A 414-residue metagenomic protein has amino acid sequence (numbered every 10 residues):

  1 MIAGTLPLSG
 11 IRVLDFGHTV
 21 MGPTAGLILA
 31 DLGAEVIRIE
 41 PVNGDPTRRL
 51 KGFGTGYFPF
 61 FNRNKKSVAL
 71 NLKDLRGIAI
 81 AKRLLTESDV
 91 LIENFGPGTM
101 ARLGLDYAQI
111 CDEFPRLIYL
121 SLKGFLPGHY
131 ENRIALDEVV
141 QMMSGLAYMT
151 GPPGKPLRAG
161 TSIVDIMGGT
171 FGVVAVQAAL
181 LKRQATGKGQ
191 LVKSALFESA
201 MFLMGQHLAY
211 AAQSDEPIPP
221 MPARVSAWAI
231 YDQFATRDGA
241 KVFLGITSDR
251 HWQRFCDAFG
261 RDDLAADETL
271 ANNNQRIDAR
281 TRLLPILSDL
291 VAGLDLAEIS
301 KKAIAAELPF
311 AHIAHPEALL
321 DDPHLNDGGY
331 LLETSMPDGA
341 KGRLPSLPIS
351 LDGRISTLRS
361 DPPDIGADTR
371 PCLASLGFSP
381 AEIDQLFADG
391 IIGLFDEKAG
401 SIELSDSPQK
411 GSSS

Functional and structural regions predicted by a protein language model:
M1-A185, D364, R370-S414: N-terminal helix-loop segment corresponding to the beta1-alpha1 unit of nucleotide/adenylate-binding folds
N43, G124-L126, L196-M201, D238-A240 (+2 more regions): Glycine-rich beta-alpha junction loops
P153-T161, Q184-A200, P219-S226, E268-A271: Conserved Rossmann-fold dehydrogenase catalytic segment
G169-G189, F202-Q213, C256-D263: Oxidoreductase and adenylate-handling cofactor-binding alpha/beta cores
M221-S226, D232-Q233, G339-G342, D361-D364: Short Gly/Pro-enriched turn/cap motifs at secondary-structure boundaries
I230-A306, F310, S407: Aromatic-enriched alpha-helical interface/lid elements that frame and gate functional surfaces
E298, E333-P337, K341-P345, R359 (+1 more regions): Long, compositionally biased
A305-R359: A glycine-rich dinucleotide-binding beta-alpha-beta segment and adjacent secondary-structure elements that constitute
